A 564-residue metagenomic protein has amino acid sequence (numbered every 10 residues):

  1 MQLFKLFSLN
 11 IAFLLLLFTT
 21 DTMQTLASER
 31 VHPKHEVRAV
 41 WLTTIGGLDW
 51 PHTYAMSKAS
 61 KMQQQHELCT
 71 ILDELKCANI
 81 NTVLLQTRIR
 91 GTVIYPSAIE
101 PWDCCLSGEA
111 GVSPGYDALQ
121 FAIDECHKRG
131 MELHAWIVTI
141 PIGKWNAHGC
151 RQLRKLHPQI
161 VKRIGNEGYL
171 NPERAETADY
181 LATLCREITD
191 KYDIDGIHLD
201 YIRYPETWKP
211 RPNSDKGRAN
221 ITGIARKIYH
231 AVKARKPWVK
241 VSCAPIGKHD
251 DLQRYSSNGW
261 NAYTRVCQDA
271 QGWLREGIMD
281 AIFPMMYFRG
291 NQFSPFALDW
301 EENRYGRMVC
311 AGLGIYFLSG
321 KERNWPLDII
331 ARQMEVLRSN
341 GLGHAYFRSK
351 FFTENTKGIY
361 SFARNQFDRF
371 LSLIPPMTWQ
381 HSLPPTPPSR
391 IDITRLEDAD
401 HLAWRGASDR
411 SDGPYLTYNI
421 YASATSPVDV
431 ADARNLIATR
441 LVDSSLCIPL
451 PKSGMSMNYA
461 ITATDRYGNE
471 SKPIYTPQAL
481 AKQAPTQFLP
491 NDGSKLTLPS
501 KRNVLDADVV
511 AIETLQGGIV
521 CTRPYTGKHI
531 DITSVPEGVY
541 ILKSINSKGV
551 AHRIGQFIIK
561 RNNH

Functional and structural regions predicted by a protein language model:
H35-V37, W41-H66, H134-K191: Active-site-adjacent "subsite" loops/lids of carbohydrate-active enzymes
H66-T92, K191-I194: Catalytic domains of carbohydrate-active enzymes, especially glycoside hydrolases
E176, Y180-G306, L313: Active-site neighborhood of glycoside hydrolase catalytic domains
A270-Q271, I278-F293, C310-H381: Substrate-binding cleft of secreted/luminal carbohydrate-active enzymes
F362-G413, G468-A481: Pro/Thr/Ser/Gly-rich low-complexity, intrinsically disordered linker/stalk tracts
A407-A433, L505-D508: Solvent-exposed loop/turn segments flanking beta-strands in beta-repeat/beta-sandwich domains
P449-E470: Beta-strand-rich modules
Q478, K482-A484, L496-S500, E537-H564: C-terminal tail/sorting-segment detector
